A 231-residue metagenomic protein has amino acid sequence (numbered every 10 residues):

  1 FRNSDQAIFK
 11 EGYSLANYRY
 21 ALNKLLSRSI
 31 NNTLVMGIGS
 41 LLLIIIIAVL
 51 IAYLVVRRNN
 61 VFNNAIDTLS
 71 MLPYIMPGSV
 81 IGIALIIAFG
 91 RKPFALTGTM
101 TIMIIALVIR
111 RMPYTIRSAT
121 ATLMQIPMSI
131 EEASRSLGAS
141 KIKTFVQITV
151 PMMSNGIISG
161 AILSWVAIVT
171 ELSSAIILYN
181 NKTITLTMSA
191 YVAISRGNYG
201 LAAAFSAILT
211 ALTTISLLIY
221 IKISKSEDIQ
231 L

Functional and structural regions predicted by a protein language model:
F1-Q6, Y13-L25, V169, A175-I221: Interhelical loop and adjacent transmembrane-helix boundary motif in polytopic membrane transport permeases
F1-R2, N31-N32, G82-P93, A106 (+5 more regions): A structural signal for multi-pass alpha-helical bundles of membrane permease subunits that mediate small-molecule
N3-L15, N23-K24, R58, F62-N63 (+3 more regions): Membrane-interfacial helix termini and adjacent extracytoplasmic/periplasmic loops of multi-pass transporters
K24-V55, K141: Transmembrane alpha-helix signature in integral membrane proteins
L26, I30, L34, V55 (+6 more regions): Hydrophobic alpha-helical elements at and bordering transmembrane segments of multi-pass membrane proteins
I38, L42-L50, M76, A161 (+1 more regions): Generic alpha-helical transmembrane segments of integral inner-membrane proteins, especially permease/transport modules
I44-I47, L69-I81, L96-T120, K143 (+4 more regions): Faces of alpha-helical transmembrane segments in polytopic inner-membrane proteins
Y53-F62, T120-E131, R135, A139-V150 (+2 more regions): C-terminal transmembrane helix and the adjacent membrane-cytosol boundary/short C-terminal tail of inner/organellar
